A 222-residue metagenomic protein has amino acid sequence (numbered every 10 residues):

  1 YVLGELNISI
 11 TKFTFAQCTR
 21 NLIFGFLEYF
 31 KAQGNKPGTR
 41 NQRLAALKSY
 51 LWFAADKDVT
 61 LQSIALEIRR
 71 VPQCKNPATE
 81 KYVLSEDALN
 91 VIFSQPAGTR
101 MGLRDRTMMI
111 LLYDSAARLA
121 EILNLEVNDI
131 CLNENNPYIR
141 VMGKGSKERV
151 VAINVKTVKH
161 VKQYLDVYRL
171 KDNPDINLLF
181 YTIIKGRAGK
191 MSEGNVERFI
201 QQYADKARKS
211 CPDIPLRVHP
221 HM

Functional and structural regions predicted by a protein language model:
Y1-M222: Conserved catalytic core of the tyrosine transesterase superfamily
